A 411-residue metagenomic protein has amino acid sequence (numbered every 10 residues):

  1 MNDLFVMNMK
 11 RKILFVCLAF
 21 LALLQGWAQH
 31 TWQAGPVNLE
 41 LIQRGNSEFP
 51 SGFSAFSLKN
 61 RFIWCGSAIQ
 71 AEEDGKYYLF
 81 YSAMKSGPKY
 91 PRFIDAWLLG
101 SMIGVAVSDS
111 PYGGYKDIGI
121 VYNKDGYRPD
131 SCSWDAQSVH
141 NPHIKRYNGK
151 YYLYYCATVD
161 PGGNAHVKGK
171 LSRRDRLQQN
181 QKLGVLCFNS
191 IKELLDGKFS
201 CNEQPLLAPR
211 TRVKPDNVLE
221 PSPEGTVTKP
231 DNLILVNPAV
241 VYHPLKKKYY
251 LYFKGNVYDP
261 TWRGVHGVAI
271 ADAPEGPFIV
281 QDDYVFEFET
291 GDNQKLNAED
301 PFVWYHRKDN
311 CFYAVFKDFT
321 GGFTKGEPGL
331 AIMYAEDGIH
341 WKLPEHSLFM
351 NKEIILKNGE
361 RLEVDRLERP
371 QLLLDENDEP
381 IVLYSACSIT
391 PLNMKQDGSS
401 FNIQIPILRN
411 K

Functional and structural regions predicted by a protein language model:
M1-Q29: Bacterial Sec-dependent N-terminal signal peptides
W27-K411: Carbohydrate-active catalytic/glycan-binding domains of CAZyme proteins, especially the secreted or lumenal ectodomains
